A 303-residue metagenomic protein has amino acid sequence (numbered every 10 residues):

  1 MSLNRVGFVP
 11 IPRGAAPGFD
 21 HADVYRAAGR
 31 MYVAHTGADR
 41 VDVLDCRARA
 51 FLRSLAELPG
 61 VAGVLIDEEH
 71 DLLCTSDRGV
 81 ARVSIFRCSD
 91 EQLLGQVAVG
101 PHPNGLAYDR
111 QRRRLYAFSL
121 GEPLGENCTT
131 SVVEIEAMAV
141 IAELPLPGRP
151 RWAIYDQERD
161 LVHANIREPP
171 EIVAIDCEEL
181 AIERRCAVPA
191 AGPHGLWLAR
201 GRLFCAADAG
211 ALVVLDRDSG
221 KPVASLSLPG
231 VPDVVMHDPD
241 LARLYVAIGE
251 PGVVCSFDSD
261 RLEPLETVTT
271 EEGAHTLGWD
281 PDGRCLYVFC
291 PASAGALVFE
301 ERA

Functional and structural regions predicted by a protein language model:
M1-A303: Predominantly soluble domains enriched in secretory-pathway, periplasmic, or organellar proteins
